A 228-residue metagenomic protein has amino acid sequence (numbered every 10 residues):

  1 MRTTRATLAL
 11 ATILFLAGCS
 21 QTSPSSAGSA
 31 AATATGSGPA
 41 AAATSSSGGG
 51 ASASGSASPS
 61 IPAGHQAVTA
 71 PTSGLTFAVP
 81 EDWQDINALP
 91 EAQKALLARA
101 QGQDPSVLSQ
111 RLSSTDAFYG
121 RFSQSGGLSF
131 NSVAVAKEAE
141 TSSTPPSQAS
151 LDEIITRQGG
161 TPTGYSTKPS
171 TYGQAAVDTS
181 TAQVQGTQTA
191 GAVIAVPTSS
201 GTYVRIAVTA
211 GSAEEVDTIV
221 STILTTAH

Functional and structural regions predicted by a protein language model:
R2-S109, T209-H228: N-terminal targeting sequences that direct proteins away from the cytosol to non-cytosolic compartments
L89-Y203, A210-E214, T218, H228: Conserved polar/disulfide-associated segments of primarily extracytoplasmic proteins
